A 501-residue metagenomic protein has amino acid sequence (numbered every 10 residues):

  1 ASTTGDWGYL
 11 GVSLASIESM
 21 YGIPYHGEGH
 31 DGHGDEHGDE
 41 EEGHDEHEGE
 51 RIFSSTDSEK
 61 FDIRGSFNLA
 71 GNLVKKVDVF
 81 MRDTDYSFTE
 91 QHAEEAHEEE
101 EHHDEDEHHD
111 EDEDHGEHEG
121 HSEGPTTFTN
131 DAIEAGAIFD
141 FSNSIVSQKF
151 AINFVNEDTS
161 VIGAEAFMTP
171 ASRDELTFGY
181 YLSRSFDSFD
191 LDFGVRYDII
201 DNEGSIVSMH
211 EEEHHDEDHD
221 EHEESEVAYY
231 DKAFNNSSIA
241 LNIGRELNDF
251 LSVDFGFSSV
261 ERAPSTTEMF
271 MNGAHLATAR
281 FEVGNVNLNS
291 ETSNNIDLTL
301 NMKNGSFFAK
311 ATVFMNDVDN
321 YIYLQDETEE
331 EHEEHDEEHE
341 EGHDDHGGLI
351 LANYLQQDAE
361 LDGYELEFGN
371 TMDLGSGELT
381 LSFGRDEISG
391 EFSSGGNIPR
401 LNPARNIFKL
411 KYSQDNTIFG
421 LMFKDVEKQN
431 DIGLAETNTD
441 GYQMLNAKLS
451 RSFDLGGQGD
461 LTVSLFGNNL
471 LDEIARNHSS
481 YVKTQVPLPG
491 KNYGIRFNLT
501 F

Functional and structural regions predicted by a protein language model:
T3-G5, F67-L69, F139-N143, L182-F186 (+10 more regions): Residue-level signature of outer-membrane beta-barrel architecture
G5-W7, S16-M20, D83-S87, N143-I145 (+12 more regions): Transmembrane beta-strands of outer-membrane beta-barrel pores
W7-K76, D83-D104, H108-A132, E157-T159 (+2 more regions): Flexible loop and strand-edge segments within Gram-negative outer membrane beta-barrel domains
E18-M20, G27-D31, H37, D85 (+7 more regions): Surface-exposed extracellular loop regions of Gram-negative outer-membrane beta-barrel proteins, predominantly
R51-D57, E123-D131, A166-D174, A228-N235 (+5 more regions): Replace "Gram-negative outer membrane beta-barrel proteins" with "bacterial and organellar outer membrane beta-barrel
S147-S252, G256, A274-L276: Signature of Gram-negative outer-membrane beta-barrel scaffolds
F314-V318, H335-N430: Gram-negative outer-membrane beta-barrel transporters
A359-L361, I474-F501: C-terminal beta-signal and terminal closure region of outer-membrane beta-barrel proteins
